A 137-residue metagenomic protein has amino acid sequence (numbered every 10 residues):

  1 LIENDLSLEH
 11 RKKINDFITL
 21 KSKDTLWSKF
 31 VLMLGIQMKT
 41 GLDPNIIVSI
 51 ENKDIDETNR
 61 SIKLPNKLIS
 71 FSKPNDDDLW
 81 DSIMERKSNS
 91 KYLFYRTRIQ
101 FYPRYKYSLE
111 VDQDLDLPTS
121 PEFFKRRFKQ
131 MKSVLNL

Functional and structural regions predicted by a protein language model:
N4, L8-P44: Basic, Lys/Arg- and aromatic-enriched nucleic-acid-binding interface segment
N4-D5, I69-K73, L135: Helix-turn-helix-type domain boundary/helix-start signal
T19-L26, T40, D114, E122-L137: Short, basic (Lys/Arg/His-rich) helix/loop patches that form interaction surfaces in the mid-to-C-terminal regions
Q37-N59: Short, charged phosphate-coordinating catalytic segments
I50, S82, R86, R127 (+1 more regions): Residues in the recognition helix of alpha-helical DNA-binding motifs
T58, K63-L117: Basic, alpha-helical nucleic-acid-contacting "clamp/cap" segments
